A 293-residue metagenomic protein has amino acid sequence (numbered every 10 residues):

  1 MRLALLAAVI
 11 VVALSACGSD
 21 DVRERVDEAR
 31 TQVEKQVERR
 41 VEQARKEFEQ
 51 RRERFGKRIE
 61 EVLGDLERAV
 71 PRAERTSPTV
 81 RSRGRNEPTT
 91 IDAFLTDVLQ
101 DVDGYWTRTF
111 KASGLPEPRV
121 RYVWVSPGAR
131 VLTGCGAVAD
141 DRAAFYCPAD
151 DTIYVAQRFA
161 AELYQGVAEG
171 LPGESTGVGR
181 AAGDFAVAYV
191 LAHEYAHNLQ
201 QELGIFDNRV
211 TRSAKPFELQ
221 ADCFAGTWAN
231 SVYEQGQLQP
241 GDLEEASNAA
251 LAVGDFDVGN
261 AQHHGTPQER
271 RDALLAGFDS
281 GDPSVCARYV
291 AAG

Functional and structural regions predicted by a protein language model:
L14-A16: C-terminal motif of bacterial Sec signal peptides marking the signal peptidase cleavage site
G18-D21: Bacterial signal peptide processing site
P127-A168: Catalytic zinc-binding patch centered on the HExxH motif and its immediate surroundings that defines zinc-dependent
G166-Y189, N208-S213: Short pre-active-site segment immediately N-terminal to the catalytic Zn-binding motif
V187-E202, C223: Catalytic glutamate of the conserved HExxH
Y195-R209, W228-Y233: Catalytic Zn2+-binding segment of zinc metalloproteases
A214-V232: An active-site-proximal "capping" alpha-helix that borders the catalytic cofactor pocket
N230-G293: Long, well-structured alpha-helical subdomains associated with metal-dependent extracellular/ecto-lumenal hydrolases
